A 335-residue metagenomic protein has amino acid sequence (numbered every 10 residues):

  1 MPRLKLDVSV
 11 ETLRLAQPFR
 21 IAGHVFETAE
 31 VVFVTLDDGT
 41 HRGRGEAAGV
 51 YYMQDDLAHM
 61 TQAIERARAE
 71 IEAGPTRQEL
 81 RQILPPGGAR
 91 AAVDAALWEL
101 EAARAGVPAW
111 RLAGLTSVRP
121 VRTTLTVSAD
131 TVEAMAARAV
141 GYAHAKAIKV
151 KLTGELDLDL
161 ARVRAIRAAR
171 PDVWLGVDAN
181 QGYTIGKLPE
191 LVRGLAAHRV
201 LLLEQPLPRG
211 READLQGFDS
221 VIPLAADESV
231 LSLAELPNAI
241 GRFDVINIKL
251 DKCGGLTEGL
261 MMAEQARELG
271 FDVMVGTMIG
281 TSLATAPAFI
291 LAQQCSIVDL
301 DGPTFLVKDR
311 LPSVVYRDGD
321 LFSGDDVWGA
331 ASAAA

Functional and structural regions predicted by a protein language model:
M1-L175, G182-P189, R193-A197, P312-A335: N-terminal capping/lid subdomain adjacent to the active-site entrance of alpha/beta enzymes
V150, E155-Q293, V307-G319: Catalytic core of soluble alpha/beta enzymes
S296-D299: Short helix/strand-capping turn motifs
P303: Active-site cofactor/co-catalyst pockets and adjacent glycine-rich loops in catalytic enzymes
